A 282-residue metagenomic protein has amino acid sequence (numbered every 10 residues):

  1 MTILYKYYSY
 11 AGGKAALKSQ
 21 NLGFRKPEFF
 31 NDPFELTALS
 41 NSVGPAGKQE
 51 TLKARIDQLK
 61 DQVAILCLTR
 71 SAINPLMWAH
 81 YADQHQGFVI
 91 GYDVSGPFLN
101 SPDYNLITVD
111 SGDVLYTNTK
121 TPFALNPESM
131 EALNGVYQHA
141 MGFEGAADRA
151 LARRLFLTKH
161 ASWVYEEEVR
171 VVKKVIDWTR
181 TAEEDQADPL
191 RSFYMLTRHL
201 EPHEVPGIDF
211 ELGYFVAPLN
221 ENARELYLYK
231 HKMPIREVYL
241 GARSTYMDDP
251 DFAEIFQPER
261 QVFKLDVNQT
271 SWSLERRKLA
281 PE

Functional and structural regions predicted by a protein language model:
M1-E282: Catalytic-core loop-and-flanking beta/alpha module that positions acidic residues for ribose/phosphate chemistry
